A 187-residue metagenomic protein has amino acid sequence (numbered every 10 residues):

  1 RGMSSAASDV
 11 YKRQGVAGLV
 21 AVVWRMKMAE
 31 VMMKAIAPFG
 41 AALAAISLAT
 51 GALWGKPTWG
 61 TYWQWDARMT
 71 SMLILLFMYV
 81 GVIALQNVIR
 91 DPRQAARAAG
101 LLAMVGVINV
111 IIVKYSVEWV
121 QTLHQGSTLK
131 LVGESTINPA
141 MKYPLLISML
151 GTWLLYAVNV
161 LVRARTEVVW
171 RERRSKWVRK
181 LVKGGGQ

Functional and structural regions predicted by a protein language model:
R1-A7, Y11: Single conserved hydrophobic/aromatic residue that forms the stacking wall/gate of nucleotide- or nucleobase-binding
S5, Q121-L155, W177-G186: Membrane-interface transmembrane-helix boundary segments in multi-pass integral membrane proteins
D9-I36, G81-N87: Internal transmembrane alpha-helix with an interfacial aromatic "cap," most often the third helix
R25-A42, Y62-W65, R90-M104: Membrane-interfacial loop-to-helix junctions in multi-pass inner-membrane proteins
F39-Q86: Membrane-interface helix-loop-helix modules in multi-pass inner-membrane proteins
A49-A67, W119-M141, R171-S175: Membrane-interface interhelical loops and short amphipathic "cap" helices that link adjacent transmembrane segments
A99-Y115: Hydrophobic alpha-helical membrane-insertion segments
V158-R173: Membrane-interface capping segments at transmembrane-helix boundaries
